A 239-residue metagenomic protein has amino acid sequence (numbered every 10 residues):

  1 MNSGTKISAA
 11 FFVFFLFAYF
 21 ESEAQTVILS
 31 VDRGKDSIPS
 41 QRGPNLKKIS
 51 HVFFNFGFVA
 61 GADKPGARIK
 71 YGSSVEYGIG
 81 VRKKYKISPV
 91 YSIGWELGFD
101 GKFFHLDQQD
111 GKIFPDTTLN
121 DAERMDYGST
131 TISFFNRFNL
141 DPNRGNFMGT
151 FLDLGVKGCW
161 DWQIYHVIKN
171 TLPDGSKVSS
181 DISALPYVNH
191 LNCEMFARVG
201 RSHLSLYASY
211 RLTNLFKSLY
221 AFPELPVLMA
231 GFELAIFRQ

Functional and structural regions predicted by a protein language model:
M1-S30, I236: Bacterial Sec-dependent N-terminal signal peptides
F20-H51: Sec-dependent signal peptide cleavage junction
S40-S50, K86-I93, P142-G149, Q239: Short loop/turn motifs that connect adjacent beta-strands in outer-membrane beta-barrel proteins
L46-S50, Y71-Y77, D126-I132, M148 (+3 more regions): Residues that define the transmembrane beta-barrel architecture of outer-membrane proteins
F58-G80, F216-S218: Surface-exposed strand-loop-strand hairpins of Gram-negative outer-membrane beta-barrel proteins
K64-G72, F104-S129, D161-P173, K177-E194: Extracellular/periplasm-exposed beta-strand and loop segments of Gram-negative cell-envelope proteins, dominated by
I79-Y85, F99, I132-L140, L154-G158 (+3 more regions): Residues on the lipid-exposed face of transmembrane beta-strands in outer-membrane beta-barrel proteins
S183-Q239: Predominantly the C-terminal beta-signal and adjacent terminal strand-loop region of outer-membrane beta-barrel
